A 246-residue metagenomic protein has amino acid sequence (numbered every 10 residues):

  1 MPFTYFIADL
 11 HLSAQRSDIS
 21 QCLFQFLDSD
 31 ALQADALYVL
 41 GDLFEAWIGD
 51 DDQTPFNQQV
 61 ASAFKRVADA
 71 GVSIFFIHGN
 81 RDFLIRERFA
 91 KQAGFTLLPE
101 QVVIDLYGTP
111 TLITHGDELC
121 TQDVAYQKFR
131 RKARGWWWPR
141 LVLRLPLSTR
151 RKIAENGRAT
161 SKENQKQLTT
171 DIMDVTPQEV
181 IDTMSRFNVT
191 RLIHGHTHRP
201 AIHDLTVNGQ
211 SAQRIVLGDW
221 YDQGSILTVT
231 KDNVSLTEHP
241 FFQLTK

Functional and structural regions predicted by a protein language model:
P2-F3, L12-L106: Core catalytic region of metal-dependent phosphoesterases/phosphodiesterases, especially metallo-beta-lactamase-like
T4-F6, L37-V39, L112, I193: Residue-level marker for buried hydrophobic side chains located in beta-strands that build the well-ordered beta-sheet
S13, A46, F83, L119 (+2 more regions): General alpha-helical segment detector with a strong preference for membrane-spanning helices and helix-boundary regions
S17, Q122-A125, T245-K246: A short, polar/proline- and glycine-enriched secondary-structure boundary/capping micro-motif
W47, W138, L217-W220: Tryptophan-centered motif/residue detector
G94-P99, L112, D117, D123-Q127 (+2 more regions): Conserved beta-sheet core of the metallophosphoesterase superfamily
G116-V175: Active-site-proximal loop/helix segment associated with metal-binding centers of metalloenzymes
